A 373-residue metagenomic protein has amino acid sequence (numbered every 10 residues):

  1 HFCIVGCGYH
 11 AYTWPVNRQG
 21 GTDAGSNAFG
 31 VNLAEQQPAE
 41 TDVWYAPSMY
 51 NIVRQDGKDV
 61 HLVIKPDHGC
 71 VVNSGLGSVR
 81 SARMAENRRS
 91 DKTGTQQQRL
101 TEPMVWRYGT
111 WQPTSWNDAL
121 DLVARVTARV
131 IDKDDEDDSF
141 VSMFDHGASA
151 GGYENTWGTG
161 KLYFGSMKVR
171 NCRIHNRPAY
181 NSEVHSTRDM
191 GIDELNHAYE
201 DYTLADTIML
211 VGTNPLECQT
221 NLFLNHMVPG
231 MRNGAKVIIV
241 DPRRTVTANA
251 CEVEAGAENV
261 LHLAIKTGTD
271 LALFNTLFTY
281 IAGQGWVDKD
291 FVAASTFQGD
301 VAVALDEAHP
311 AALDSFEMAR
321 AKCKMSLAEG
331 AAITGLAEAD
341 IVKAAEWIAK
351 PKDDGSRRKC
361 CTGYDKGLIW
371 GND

Functional and structural regions predicted by a protein language model:
H1-Q284: N-terminal export/assembly segments and adjacent metallocofactor-ligating motifs of anaerobic energy-metabolism
G20-T22, N171-C172, W286-D290, D340-V342 (+1 more regions): Acidic/polar loop patches that form or flank catalytic/metal-binding clefts of enzymes that bind anionic ligands
L122, I238, T245-G355: Long, well-ordered, tryptophan-enriched scaffold segments
F140-G151, E329-L336, Y364-N372: Conserved short loop/turn motifs at secondary-structure junctions
S142, A344, I348-D373: A glycine-rich, hydrophobic/aromatic-adjacent loop/helix-cap motif
